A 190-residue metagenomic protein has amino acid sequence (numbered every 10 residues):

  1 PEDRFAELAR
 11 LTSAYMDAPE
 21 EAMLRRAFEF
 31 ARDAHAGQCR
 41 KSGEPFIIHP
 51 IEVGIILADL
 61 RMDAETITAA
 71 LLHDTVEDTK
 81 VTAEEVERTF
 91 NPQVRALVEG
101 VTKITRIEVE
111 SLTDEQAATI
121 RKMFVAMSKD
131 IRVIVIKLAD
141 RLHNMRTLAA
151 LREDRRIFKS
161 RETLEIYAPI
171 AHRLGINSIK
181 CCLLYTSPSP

Functional and structural regions predicted by a protein language model:
P1-S187: Active-site helical microenvironments for divalent-metal-assisted chemistry
